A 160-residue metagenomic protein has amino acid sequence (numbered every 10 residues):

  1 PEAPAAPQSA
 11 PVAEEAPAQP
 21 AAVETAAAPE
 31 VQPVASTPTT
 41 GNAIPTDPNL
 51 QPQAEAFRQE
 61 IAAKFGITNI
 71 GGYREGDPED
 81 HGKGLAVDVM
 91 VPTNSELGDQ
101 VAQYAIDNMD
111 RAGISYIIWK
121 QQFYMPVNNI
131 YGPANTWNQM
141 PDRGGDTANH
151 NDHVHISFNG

Functional and structural regions predicted by a protein language model:
P1-E30: N-terminal secretion targeting segments of exported proteins
T25-P126, N151, S157-N159: Secreted/periplasmic proteins that engage bacterial cell-wall peptidoglycan
V127-G145: Short, low-order "capping/linker" segments at domain edges
Y131-G132, I156-F158: Electropositive, surface-exposed helix/loop patches at the edges of structured domains that serve as adaptable
A148: Long, contiguous binding/interaction regions
